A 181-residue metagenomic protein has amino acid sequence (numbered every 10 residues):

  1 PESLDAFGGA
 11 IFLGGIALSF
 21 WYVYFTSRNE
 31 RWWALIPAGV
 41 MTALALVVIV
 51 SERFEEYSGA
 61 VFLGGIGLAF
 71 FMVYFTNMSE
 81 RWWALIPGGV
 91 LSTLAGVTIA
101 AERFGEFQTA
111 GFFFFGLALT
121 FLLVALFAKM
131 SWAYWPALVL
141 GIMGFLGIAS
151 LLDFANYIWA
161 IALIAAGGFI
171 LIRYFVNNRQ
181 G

Functional and structural regions predicted by a protein language model:
P1-G181: Alpha-helical transmembrane segments and their membrane-interface anchoring/capping motifs
